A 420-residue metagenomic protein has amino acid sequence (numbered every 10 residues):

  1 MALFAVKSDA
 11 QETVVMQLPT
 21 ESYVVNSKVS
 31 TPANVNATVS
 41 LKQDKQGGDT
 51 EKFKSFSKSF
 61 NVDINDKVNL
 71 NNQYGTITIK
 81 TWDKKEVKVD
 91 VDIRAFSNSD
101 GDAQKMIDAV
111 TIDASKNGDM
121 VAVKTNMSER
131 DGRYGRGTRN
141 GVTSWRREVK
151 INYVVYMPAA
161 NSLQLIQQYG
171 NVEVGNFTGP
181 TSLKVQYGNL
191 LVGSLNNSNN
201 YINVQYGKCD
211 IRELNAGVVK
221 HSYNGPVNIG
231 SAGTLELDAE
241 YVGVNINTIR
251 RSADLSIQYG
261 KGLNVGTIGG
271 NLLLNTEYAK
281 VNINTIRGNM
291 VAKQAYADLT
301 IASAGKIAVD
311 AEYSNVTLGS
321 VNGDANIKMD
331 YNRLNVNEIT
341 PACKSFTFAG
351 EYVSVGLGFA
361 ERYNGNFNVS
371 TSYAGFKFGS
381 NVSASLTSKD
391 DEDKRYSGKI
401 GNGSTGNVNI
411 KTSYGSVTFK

Functional and structural regions predicted by a protein language model:
M1-K420: Intrinsically disordered, low-complexity terminal regions
